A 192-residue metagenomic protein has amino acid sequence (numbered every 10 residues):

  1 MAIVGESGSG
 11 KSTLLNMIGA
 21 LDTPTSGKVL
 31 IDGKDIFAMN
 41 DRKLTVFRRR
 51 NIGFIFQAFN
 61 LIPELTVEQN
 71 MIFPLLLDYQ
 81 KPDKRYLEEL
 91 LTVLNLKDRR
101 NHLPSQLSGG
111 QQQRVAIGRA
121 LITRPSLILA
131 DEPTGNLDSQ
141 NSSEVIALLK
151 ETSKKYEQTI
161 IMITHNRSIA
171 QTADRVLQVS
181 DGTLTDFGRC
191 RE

Functional and structural regions predicted by a protein language model:
M1-V179: ABC family nucleotide-binding domain
V176-G188: H-loop (His-switch) and adjacent beta-strand-loop-beta switch element of ABC-type ATPase nucleotide-binding domains
C190-E192: ABC ATPase nucleotide-binding domains
